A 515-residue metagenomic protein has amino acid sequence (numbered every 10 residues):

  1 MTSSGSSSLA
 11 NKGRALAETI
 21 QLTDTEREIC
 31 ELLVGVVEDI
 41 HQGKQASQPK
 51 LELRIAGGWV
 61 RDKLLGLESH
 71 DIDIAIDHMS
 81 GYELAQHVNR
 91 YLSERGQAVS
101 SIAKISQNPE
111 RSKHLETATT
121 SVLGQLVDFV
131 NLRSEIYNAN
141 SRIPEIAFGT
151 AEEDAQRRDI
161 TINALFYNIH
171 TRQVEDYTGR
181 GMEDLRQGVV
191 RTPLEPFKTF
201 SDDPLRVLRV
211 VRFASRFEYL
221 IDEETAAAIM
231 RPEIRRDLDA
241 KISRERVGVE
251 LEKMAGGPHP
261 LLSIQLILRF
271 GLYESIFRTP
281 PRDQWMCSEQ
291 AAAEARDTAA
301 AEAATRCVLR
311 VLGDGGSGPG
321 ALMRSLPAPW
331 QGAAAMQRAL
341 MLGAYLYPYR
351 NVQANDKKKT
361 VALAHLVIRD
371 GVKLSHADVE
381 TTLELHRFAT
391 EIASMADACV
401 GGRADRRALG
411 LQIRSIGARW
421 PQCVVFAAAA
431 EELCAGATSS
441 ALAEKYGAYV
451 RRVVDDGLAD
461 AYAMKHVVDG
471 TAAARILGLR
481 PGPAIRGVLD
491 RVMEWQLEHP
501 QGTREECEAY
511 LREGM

Functional and structural regions predicted by a protein language model:
M1-M515: Catalytic cores of the polymerase beta-like nucleotidyltransferase superfamily and closely associated nucleotide
